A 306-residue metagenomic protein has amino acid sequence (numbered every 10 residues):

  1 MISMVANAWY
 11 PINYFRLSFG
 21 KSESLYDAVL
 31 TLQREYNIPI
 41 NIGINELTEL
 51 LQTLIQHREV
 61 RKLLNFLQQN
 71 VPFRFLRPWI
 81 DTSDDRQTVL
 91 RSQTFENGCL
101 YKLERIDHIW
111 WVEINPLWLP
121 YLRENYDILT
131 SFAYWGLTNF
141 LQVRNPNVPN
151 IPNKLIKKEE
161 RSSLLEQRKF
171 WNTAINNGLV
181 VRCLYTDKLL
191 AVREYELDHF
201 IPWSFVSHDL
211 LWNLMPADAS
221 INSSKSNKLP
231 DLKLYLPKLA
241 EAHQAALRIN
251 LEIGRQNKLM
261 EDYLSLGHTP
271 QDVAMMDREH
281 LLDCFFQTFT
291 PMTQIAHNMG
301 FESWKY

Functional and structural regions predicted by a protein language model:
M1-Q167, K233-E252: Mixed-charge, low-complexity interaction segments
P72, N115, P202, D218 (+2 more regions): Alpha-helix initiation/capping motif
L137-T138, Y185, F205-V206, A219 (+1 more regions): Generic detector of bulky aromatic hydrophobic side chains
E166-E196, D218: Short cysteine-rich loop/turn motifs with clustered Cys
Y185-P216, K225-K238: Histidine-centered nuclease catalytic patch
N222: Active-site loop ensemble at the mouth of alpha/beta enzyme cores that anchors a bound cofactor
P230-Y306: C-terminal structured domain segments
